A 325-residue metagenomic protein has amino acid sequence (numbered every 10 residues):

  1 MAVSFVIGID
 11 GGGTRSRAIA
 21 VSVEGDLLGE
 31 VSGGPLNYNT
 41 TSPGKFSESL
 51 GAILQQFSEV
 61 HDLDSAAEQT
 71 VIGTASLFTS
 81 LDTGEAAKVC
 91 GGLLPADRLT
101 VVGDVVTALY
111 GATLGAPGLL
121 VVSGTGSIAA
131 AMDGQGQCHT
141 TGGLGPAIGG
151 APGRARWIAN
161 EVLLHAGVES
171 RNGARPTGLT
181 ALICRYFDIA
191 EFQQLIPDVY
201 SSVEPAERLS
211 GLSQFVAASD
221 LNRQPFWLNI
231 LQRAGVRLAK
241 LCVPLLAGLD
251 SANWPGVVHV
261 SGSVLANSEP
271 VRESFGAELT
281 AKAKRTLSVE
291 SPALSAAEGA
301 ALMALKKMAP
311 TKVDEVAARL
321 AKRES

Functional and structural regions predicted by a protein language model:
M1-A67, V89-G91, A112-P117, L163-S325: ATP-binding/phosphotransfer module of carbohydrate and carboxylate kinases, centering on a glycine-rich
I53, T74-T79: Membrane helical hairpin/interfacial module
S65-E68, A96-R98: Short acidic capping loops at alpha-helix termini that bridge into adjacent secondary structure
G73, V102, V257-S261: Solvent-exposed beta-strand sheet faces enriched in polar/charged residues
F78-T177, A181: Phosphate-binding/catalytic loop of phosphoryl-transfer enzymes
